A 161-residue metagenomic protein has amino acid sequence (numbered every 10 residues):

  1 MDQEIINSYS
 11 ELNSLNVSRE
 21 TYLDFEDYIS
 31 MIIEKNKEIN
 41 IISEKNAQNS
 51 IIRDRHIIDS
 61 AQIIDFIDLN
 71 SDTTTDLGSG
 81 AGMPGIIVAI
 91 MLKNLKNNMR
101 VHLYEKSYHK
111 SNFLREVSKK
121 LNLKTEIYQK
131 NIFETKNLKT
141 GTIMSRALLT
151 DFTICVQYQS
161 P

Functional and structural regions predicted by a protein language model:
D2-N70, T75, H109-L123: Class I SAM-dependent transferase core
S8, L15, N97, G141-T142: A near-ubiquitous, low-amplitude feature marking generic local secondary-structure context
S43-N46, N94-N98: Short helix-coil transition/hinge motifs at the ends and kinks of transmembrane helices, capturing the brief
N46, P84-I86: Residues at secondary-structure transition points
S60, I87-A89: Hydrophobic alpha-helical segments in the ANL/AMP-binding
T75-L77, T142: Conserved beta-strand elements of the Class I
G78-M83: Class I SAM-dependent methyltransferase "Motif I" SAM/SAH-binding loop
G85, L92-K93, M99-P161: S-adenosylmethionine
